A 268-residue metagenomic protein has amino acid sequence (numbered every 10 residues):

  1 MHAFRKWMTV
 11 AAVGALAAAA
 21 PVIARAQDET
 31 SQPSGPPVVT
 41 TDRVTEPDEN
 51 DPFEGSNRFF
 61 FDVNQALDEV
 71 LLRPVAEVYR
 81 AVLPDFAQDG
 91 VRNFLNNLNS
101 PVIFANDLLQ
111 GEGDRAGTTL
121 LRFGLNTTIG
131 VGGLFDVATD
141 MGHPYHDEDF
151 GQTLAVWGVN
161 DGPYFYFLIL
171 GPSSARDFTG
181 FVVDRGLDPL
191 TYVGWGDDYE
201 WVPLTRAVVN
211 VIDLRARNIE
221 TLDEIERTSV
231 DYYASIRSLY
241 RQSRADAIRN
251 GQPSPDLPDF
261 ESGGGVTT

Functional and structural regions predicted by a protein language model:
M1-F4: N-terminal secretory signal peptides that target proteins for export/translocation
V10-A19: Bacterial N-terminal signal peptides
A19-G113, P203-T268: N-terminal targeting leaders of membrane proteins
N93-A175: Mid-length scaffold segments of soluble, non-membrane domains
V137-D140, T153, V159-N250: Surface-exposed interaction patches
